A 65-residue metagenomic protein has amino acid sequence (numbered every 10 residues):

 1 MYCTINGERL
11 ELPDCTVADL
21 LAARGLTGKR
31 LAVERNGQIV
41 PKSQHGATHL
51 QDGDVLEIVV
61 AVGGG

Functional and structural regions predicted by a protein language model:
M1-G64: Ubiquitin-like/PB1-type beta-grasp interaction modules and other compact soluble beta-rich domains
